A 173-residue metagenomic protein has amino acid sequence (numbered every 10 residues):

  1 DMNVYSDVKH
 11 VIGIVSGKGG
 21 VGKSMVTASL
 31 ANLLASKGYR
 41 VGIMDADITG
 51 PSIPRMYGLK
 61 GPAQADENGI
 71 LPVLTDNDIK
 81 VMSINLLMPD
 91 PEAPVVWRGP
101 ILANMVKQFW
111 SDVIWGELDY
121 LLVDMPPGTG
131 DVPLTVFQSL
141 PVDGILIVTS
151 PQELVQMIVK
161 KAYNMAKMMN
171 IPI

Functional and structural regions predicted by a protein language model:
D1-D7: Acidic-aromatic/histidine active-site loop/patch
V8, G19, D45, I53 (+4 more regions): Residue-level signature of catalytic and energy-coupling elements of molecular machines, predominantly ATP/GTP-dependent
K9, G13-S16, A35, P54-G61 (+7 more regions): Signal for well-folded cores of large energy- and translation-related assemblies
V11-I48, Y163: Walker A/P-loop phosphate-binding motif and the immediately C-terminal alpha-helix
G20-S29, P51-P54, M125-P133, L154-I158: Short glycine/serine/threonine-rich phosphate/pyrophosphate-binding segments that cradle anionic phosphate groups
R40-E92, V96, A103, W110: Phosphate-binding loop that captures ATP/GTP phosphates
M88-V136, V155: Phosphate-binding/switch loop-helix module in NTP-utilizing enzymes
D119-Y120, P126-I173: Conserved catalytic-core segment of NTP-binding enzymes
